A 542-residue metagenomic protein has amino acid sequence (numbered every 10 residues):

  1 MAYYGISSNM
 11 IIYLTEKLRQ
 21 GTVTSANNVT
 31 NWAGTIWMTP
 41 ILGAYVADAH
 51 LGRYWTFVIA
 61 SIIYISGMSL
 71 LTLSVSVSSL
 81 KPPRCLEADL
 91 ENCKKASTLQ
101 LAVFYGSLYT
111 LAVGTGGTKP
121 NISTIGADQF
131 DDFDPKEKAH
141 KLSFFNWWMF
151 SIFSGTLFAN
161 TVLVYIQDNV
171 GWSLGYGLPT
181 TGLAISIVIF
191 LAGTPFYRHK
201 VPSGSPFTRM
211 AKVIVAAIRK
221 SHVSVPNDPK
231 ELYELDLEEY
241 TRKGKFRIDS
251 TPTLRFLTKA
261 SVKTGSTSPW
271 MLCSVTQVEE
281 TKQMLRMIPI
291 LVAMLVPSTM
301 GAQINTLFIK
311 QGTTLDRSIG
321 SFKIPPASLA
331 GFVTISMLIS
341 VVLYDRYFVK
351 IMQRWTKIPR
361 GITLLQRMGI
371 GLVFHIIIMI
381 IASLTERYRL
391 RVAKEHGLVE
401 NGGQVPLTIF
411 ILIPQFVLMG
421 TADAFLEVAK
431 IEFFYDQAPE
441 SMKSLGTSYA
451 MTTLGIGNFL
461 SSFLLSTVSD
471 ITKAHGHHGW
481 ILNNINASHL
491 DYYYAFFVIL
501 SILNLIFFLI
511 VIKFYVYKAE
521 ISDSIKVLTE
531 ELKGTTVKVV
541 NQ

Functional and structural regions predicted by a protein language model:
M1-L86, C93-Q542: Hydrophobic transmembrane alpha-helices of multi-pass solute transporters/permeases
